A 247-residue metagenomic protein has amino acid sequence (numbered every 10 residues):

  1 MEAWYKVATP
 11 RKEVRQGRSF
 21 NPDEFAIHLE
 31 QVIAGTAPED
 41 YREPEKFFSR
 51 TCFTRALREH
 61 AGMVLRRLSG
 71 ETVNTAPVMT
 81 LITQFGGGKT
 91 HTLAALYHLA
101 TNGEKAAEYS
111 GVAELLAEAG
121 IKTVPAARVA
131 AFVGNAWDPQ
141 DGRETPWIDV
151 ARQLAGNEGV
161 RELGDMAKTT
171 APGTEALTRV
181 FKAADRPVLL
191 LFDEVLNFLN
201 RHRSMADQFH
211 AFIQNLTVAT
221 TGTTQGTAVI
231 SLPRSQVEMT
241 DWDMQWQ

Functional and structural regions predicted by a protein language model:
M1-G87, A94, L99-A100, Q247: Walker A/P-loop-proximal flanking segment of P-loop NTPase domains
T75-V78, Y97-V133, V160-A171: Flexible phosphate/Mg2+-sensing switch loops adjacent to catalytic phosphate-binding sites
G87-G88, A106: ATP-binding Walker
T92, A136-A151: Conserved phosphate-binding/catalytic loops and adjacent sensor/switch elements of nucleotide-binding enzymes, spanning
E118-A119, P125-Q140, V218-G222, T227-Q247: Conserved P-loop NTPase catalytic core
V133, V180-A206: Conserved P-loop NTPase "ATPase switch" module shared by AAA+ and STAND
G173, R203-N215, W242-W246: Substrate-gripping "pore-loop 1 plus following alpha2 helix"
A176-F181, F209-V229: Substrate-engagement module of ASCE P-loop NTPases
